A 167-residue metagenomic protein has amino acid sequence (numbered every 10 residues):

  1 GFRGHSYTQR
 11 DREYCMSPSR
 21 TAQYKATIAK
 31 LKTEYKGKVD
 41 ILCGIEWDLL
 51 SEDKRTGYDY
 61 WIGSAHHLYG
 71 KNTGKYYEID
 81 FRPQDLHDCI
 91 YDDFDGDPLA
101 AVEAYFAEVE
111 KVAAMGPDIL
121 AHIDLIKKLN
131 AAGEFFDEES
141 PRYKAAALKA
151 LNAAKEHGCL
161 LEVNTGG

Functional and structural regions predicted by a protein language model:
G1-Q84, Y91, D95-E103: A metal-dependent hydrolase metal-coordination microenvironment
I62-G70, G74-G167: Domain-core and long-helix interface of multi-subunit machines
